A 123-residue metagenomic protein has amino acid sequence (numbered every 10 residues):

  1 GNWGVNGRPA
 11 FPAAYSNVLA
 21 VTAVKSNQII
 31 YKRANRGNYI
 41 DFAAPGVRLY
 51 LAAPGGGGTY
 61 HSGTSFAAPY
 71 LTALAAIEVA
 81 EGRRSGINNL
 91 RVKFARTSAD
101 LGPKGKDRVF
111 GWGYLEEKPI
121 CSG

Functional and structural regions predicted by a protein language model:
N2-G7: Active-site environment of divalent metal-dependent phosphoester hydrolases
R8, N17, I29, N38 (+3 more regions): Residues that flank catalytic or metal-binding motifs in active/ligand-binding sites
A10-I29, G123: Structural recognition of alpha->loop->beta junctions
V18-A20, K32, A80-G123: C-terminal subdomain of the subtilisin-like protease fold in secreted/lumenal serine endopeptidases
A20-F66, G102: Catalytic-core environment of secreted peptidases
F42, L74, G111: Divalent metal-coordination and catalytic microenvironments
P45, A67-Y70, G86, L90: Stable alpha-helical elements in mature extracytoplasmic
F66-R83: Short, small-residue alpha-helix embedded
